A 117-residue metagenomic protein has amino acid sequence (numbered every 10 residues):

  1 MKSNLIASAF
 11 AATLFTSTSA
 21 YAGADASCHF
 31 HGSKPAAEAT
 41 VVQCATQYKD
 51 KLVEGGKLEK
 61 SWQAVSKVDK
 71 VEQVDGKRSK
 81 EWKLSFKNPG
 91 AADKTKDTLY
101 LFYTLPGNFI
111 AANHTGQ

Functional and structural regions predicted by a protein language model:
M1-K2: N-terminal secretory signal peptides that target proteins for export/translocation
I6-F15: Hydrophobic helical h-region of N-terminal Sec-dependent signal peptides in bacterial secretory/periplasmic proteins
S17-S19: N-terminal signal peptide c-region/cleavage motif recognized by signal peptidases
D25-Q73: Short, non-transmembrane alpha-helical segments in secretory-pathway proteins
Q47-G55, P89, F102, P106: Structured segments of extracytoplasmic/periplasmic soluble domains in secreted or envelope-associated proteins
K60-L105: Exposed beta-strand-loop-beta-strand "reactive/processing" segments of non-cytosolic proteins
T104-Q117: Short, low-complexity, Pro/Ser/Thr/Gly-rich segments in the mature regions of secreted, periplasmic
